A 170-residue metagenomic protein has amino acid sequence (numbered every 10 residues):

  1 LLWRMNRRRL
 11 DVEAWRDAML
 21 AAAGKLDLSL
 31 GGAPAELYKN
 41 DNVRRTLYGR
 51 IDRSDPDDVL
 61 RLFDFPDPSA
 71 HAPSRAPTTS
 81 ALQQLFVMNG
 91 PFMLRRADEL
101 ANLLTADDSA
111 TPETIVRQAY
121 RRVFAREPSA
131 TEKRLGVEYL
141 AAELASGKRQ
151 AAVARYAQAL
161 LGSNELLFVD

Functional and structural regions predicted by a protein language model:
L1-E127, L160-D170: An acidic, gly/pro-interrupted, aromatic-rich
A110-P112, L144-A152: Short, charged, surface-exposed loops that flank catalytic or proteolytic processing sites
I115, A119, L135-G136, A152: Amphipathic alpha-helical segments in structured regions that serve as interaction surfaces
R134-L144: Amphipathic alpha-helical segments that form the core helices of the histone-fold
Y156: Globin-like tetrapyrrole-binding proteins
